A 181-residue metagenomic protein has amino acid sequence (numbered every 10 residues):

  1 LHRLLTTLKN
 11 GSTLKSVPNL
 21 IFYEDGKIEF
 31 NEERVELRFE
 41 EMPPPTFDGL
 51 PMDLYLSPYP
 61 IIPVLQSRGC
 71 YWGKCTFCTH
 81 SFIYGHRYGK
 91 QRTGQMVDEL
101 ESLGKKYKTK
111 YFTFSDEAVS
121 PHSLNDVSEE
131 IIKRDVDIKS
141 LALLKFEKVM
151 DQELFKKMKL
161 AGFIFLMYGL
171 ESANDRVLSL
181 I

Functional and structural regions predicted by a protein language model:
L1-E33: Glycine-rich beta-alpha loop elements in corrinoid/cobalamin-binding modules across cobalamin-dependent enzymes
F22-L50: A broadly conserved sequence feature marking short terminus-proximal activation segments in nucleic acid-centric
E40-E41, P45-I181: Radical SAM [4Fe-4S] cluster-binding motif and immediate context
